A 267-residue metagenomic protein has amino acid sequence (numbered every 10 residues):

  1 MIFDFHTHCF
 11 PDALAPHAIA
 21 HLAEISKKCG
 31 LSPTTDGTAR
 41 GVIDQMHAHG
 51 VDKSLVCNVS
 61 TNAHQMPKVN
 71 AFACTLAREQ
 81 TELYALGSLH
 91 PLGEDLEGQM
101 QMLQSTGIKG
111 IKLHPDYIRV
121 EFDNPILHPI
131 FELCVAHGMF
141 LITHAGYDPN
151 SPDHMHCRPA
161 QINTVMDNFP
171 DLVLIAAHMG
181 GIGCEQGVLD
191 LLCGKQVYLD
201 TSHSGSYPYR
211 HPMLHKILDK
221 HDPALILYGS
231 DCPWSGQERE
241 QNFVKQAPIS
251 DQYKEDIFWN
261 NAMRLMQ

Functional and structural regions predicted by a protein language model:
M1-A48, D52-K53, H221-L227, E238-Q267: Mid-to-C-terminal alpha-helical segments outside catalytic/metal-binding sites
I2-F10, L103, I130, V165 (+1 more regions): A generic "structured core" feature
H6, M46, A73, L103 (+8 more regions): Conserved, mostly hydrophobic/aromatic
T7-C9, N58, G87-P91, L113-P115 (+4 more regions): A cross-domain feature marking catalytic cores of carbohydrate-active enzymes and several ubiquitous metabolic/repair
C9-A13, T61-H64, P91-D95, I118 (+4 more regions): Active-site environment of divalent metal-dependent phosphoester hydrolases
G41-Q45, V69-L76, Q99-L103, I126-I130 (+4 more regions): A general structural detector for well-ordered alpha-helical segments in enzyme core domains, enriched
D52-K53, T61-P149, D153-H156: Active-site gating/metal-coordination segments in enzymes
K109-G110, D123-L227: Catalytic pocket-lining loop regions of alpha/beta-barrel enzymes, especially the amidohydrolase/enolase/GH5 lineages
